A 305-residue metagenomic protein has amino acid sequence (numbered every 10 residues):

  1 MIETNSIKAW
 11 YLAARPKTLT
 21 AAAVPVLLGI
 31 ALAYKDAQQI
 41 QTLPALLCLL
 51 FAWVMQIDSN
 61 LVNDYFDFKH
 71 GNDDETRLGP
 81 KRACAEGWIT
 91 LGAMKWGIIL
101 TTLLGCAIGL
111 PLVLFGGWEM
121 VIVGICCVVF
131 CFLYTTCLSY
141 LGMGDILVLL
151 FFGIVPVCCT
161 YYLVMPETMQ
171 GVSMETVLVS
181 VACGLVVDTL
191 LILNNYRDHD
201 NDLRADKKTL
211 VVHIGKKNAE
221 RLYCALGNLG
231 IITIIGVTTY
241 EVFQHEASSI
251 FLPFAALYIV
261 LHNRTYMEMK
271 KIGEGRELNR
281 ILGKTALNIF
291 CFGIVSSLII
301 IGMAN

Functional and structural regions predicted by a protein language model:
M1-L43, L47, L141-G144: Topogenic membrane-insertion module of multi-pass membrane proteins
V24-G29, L147-Y161, C183, V212-K216 (+1 more regions): Small-residue-rich segments of transmembrane alpha-helices in multi-pass membrane proteins, especially helix faces
L27-L28, A37-V62, V121-F132, G171-L193: Membrane-embedded alpha-helical segments that form the functional core of polytopic membrane enzymes, especially those
V54-L78, T189-V211: Acidic (Asp/Glu-rich) catalytic motifs at the cytosolic membrane interface
E75-F115, K207-Q244, A286-F290: Multi-pass membrane catalytic core of lipid/isoprenoid biosynthesis enzymes
R82-T168: Intramembrane alpha-helical segments
L149-H199, A205, K217-E220: Functional transmembrane core segments of multi-pass inner-membrane proteins
V242-N305: Extended hydrophobic alpha-helices typical of membrane-associated regions
